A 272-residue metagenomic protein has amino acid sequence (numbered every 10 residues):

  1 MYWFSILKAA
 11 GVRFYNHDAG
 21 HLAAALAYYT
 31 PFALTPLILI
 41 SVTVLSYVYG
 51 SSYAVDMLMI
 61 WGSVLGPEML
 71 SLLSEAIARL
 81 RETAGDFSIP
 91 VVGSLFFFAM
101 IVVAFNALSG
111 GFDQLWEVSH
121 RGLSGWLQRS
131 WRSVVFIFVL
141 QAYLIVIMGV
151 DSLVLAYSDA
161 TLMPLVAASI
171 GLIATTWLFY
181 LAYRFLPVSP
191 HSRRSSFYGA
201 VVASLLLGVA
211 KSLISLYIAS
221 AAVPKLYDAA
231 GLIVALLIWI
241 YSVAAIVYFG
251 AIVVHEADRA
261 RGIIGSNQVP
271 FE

Functional and structural regions predicted by a protein language model:
M1-E272: Membrane-embedded alpha-helices and immediately adjacent juxtamembrane helical segments in alpha-helical membrane
